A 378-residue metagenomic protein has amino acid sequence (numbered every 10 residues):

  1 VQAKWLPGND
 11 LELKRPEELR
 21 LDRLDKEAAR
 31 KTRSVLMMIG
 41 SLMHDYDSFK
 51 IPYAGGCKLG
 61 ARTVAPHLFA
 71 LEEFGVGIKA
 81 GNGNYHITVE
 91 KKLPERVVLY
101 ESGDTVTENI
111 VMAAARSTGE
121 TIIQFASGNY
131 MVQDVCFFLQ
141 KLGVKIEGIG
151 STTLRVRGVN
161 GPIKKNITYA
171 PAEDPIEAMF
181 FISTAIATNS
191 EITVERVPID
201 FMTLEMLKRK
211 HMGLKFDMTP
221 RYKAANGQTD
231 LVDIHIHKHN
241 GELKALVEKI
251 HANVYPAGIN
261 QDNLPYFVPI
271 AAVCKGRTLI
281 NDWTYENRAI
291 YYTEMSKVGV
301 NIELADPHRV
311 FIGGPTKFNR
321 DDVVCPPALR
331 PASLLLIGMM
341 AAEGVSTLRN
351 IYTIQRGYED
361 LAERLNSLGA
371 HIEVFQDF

Functional and structural regions predicted by a protein language model:
V1-F378: Short, structured segments at the rim of ligand-binding sites
